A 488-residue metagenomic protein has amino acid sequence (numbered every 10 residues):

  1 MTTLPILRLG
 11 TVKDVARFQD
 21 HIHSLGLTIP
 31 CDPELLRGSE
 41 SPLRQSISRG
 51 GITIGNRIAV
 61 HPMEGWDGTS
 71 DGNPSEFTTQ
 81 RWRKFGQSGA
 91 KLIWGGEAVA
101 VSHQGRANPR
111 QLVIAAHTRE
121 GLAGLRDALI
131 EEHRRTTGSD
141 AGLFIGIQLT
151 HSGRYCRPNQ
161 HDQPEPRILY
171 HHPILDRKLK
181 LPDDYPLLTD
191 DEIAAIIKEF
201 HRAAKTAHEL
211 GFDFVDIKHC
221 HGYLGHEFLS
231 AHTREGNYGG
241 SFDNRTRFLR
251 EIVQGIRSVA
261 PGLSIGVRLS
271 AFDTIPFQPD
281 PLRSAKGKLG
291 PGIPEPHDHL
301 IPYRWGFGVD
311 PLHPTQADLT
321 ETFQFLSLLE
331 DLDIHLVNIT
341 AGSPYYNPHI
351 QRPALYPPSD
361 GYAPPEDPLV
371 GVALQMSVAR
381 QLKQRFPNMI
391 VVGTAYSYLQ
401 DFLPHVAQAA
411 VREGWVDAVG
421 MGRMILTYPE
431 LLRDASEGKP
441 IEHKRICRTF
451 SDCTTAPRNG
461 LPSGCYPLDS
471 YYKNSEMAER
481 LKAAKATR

Functional and structural regions predicted by a protein language model:
M1-R488: Flavin-dependent oxidoreductase catalytic cores
